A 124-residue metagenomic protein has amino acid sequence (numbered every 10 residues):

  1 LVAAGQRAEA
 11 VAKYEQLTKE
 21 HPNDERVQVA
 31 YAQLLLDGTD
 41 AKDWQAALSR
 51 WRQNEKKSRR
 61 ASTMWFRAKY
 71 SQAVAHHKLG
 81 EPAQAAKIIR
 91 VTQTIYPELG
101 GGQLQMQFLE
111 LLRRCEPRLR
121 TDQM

Functional and structural regions predicted by a protein language model:
L1, L35-G38, H76: Residue at a conserved register position within TPR or TPR-like alpha-solenoid repeats
G5, T39-K42, G80: Residue-level detector of the short coil/turn that links helix A to helix B within each tetratricopeptide repeat
A10, W44-A47, A85: Single-residue signature of alpha-solenoid repeat helices
E15, S49-R52, R90: Alpha-solenoid helical repeat scaffolds
H21, W51, E55-R59, I95-Q103: Alpha-helical junction/boundary sensor with strong preference for TPR arrays
A30-L34, M64, S71, K78 (+1 more regions): "A position-specific structural signal for the A-helix of alpha-solenoid helical repeats
